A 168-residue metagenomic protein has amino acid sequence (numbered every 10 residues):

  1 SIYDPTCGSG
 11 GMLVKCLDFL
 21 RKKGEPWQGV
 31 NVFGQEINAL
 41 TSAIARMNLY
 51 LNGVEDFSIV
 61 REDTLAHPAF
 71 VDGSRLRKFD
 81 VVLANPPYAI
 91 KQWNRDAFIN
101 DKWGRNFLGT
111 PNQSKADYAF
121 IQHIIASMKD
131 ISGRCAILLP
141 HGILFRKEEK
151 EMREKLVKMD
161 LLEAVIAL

Functional and structural regions predicted by a protein language model:
S1-A84, A89-A97, G104-R105, L139-G142 (+1 more regions): Conserved S-adenosyl-L-methionine
T110-L168: Conserved Class I SAM-dependent methyltransferase catalytic core
